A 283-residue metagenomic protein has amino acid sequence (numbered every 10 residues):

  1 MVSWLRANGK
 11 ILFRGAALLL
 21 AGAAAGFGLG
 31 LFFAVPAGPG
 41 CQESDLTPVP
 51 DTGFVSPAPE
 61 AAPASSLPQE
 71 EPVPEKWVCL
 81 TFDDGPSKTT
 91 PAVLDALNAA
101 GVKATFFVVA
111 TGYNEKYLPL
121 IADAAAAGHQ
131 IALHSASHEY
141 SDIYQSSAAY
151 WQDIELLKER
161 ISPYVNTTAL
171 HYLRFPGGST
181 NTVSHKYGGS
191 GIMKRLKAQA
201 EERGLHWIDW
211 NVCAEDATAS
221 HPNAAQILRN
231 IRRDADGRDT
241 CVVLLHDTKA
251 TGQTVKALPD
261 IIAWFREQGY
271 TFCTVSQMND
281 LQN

Functional and structural regions predicted by a protein language model:
M1-C79, D95-A104, P163, N211 (+1 more regions): Terminal accessory/targeting
L46-L170, D280-L281: Active-site beta->alpha N-cap acidic-glycine motif
H138-L244, T248-W264, Y270-T271, Q277-M278 (+1 more regions): Catalytic domains of cell-wall/extracellular-matrix polysaccharide-remodeling enzymes, centered on de-N-acetylation
